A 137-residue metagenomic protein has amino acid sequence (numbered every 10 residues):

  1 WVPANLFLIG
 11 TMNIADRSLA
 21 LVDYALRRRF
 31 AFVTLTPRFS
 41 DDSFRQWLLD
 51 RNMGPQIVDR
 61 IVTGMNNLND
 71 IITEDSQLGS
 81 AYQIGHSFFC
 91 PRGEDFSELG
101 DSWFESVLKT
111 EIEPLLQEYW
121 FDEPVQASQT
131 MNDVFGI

Functional and structural regions predicted by a protein language model:
W1-I137: C-terminal regulatory/interaction module of P-loop NTP-utilizing enzymes
